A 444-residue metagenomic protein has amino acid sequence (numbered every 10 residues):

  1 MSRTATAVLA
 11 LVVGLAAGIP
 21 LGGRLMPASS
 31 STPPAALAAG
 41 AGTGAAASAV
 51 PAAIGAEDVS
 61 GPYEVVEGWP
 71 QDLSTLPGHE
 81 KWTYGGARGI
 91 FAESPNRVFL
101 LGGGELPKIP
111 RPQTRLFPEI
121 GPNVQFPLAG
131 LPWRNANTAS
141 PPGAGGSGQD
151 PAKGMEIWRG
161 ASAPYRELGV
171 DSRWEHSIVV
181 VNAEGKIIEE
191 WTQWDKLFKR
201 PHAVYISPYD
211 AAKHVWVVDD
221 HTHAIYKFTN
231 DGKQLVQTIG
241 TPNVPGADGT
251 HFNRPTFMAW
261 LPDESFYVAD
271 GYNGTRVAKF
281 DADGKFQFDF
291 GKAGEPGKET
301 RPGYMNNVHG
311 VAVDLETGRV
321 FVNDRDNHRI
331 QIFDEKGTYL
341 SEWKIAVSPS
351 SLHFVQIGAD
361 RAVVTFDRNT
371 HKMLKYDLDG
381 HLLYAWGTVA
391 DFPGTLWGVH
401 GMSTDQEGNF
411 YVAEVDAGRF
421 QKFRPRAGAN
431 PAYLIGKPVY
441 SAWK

Functional and structural regions predicted by a protein language model:
T4-A10, G14-K444: Eukaryotic scaffold repeat domains enriched in small/polar residues
